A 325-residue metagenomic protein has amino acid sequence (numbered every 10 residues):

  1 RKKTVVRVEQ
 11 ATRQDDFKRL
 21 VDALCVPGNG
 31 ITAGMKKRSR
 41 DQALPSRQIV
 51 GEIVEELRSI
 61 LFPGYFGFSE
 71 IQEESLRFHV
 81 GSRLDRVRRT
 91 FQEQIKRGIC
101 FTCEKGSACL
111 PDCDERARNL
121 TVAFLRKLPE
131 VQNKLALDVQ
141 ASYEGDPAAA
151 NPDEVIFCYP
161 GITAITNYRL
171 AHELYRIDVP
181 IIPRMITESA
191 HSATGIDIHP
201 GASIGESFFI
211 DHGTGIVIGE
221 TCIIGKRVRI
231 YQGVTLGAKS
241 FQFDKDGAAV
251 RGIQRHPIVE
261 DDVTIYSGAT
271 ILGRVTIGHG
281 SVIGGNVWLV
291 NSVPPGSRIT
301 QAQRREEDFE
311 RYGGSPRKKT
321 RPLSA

Functional and structural regions predicted by a protein language model:
R1-M185, S315-A325: Terminal amphipathic alpha-helical/low-complexity segments used for targeting or macromolecular assembly
A190-Y312: Structural signal for interior beta-strand "rungs" in well-ordered beta-sheet cores of soluble enzyme domains
